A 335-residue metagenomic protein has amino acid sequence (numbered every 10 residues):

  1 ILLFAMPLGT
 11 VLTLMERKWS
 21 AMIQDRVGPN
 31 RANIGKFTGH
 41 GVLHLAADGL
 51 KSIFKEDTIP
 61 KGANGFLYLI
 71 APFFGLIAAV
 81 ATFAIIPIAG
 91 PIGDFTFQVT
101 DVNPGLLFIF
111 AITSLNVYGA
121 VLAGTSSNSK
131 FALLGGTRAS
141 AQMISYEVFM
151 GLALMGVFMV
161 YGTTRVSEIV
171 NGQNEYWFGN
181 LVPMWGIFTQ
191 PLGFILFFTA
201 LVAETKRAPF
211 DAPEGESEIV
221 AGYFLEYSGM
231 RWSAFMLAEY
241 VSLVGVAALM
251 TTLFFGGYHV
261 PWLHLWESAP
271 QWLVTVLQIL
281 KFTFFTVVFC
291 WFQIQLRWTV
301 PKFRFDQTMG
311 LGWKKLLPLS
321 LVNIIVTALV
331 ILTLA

Functional and structural regions predicted by a protein language model:
I1-A335: Selective transmembrane helix interface/packing segments
